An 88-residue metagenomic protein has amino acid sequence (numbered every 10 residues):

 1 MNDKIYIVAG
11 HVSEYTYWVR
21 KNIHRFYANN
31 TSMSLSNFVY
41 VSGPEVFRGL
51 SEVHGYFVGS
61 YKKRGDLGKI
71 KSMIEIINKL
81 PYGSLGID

Functional and structural regions predicted by a protein language model:
M1-D88: Short, flexible loop motifs at catalytic/binding sites
